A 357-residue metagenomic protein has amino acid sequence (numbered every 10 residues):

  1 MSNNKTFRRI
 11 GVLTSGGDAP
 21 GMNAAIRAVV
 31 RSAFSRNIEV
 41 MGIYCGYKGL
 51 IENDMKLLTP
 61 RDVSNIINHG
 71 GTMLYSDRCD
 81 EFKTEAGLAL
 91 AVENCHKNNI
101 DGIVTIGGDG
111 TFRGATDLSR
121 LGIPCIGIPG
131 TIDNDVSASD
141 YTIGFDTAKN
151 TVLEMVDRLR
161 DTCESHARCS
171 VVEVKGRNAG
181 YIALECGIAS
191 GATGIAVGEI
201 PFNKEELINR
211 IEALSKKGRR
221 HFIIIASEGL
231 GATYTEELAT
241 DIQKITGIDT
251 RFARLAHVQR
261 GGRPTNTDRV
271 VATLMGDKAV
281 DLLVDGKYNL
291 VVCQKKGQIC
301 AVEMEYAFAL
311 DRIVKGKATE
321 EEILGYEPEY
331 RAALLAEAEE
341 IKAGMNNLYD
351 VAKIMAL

Functional and structural regions predicted by a protein language model:
S2-N3, L50-T105, T111, I143-E154: Glycine-rich oxoanion-binding loops at beta->alpha junctions
N3-I51: N-terminal phosphate-binding or glycine-rich loops at protein starts, especially the Walker A/P-loop of NTPases
R9-G16, T72-D77, G102-T105, S170-E173 (+1 more regions): Short glycine-rich or small-residue beta-strand-to-loop segments that form or flank ligand, phosphate, metal/Fe-S
S15-D18, I43-G49, R78-C79, G108-G110 (+7 more regions): Short, ordered loop/turn segments at secondary-structure junctions
A24-V29, G110-I123, A183: Short Gly/Thr/Asp-enriched flexible loops that form oxyanion-binding sites at enzyme active sites
R31-L58, L121-R158: Glycine/threonine-rich beta-strand-loop-alpha-helix active-site module that forms ligand/phosphate-binding
T105-G107, D117, P124, G144-A253: Accessory alpha-helical/coil subdomains and C-terminal extensions that flank or cap enzyme catalytic cores
I242-L357: C-terminal non-catalytic interaction/assembly regions of soluble proteins
